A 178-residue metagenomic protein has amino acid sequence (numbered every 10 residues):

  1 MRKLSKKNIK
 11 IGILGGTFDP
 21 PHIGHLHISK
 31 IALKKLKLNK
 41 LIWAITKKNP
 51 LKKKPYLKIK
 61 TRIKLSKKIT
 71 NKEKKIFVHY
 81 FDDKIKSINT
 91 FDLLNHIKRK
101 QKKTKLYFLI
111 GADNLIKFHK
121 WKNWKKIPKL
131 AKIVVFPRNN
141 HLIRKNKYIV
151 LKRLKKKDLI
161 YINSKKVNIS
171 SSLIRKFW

Functional and structural regions predicted by a protein language model:
M1-W178: Nucleotidyltransferase catalytic core that binds NTPs
